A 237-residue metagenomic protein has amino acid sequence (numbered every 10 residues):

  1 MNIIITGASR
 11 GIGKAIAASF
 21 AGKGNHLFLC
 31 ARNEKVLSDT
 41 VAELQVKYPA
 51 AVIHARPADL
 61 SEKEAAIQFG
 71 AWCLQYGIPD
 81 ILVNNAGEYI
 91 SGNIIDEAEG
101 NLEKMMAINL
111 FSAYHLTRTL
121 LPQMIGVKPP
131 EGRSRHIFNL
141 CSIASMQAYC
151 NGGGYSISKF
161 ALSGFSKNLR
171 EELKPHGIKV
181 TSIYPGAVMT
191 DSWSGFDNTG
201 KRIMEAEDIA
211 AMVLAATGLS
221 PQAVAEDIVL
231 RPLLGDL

Functional and structural regions predicted by a protein language model:
S9-G11: Conserved glycine-rich cofactor-binding loop
K23-D39: Conserved glycine-rich Rossmann-like NAD(P)H-binding loop of the short-chain dehydrogenase/reductase
E34-K35, P57-Q68, E99: The beta1-alpha1 cofactor-binding region of Rossmann-like NAD(H)/NADP(H)-dependent oxidoreductases
N93-I94, N101-K104: Substrate-binding pocket helix/loop in short-chain dehydrogenase/reductase
T117, S158: Active-site helix of classical SDR
S142: Residue(s) in the substrate-gating loop at a strand-loop-helix junction that position the organic substrate next
S182, N198-L237: C-terminal helical subdomain
